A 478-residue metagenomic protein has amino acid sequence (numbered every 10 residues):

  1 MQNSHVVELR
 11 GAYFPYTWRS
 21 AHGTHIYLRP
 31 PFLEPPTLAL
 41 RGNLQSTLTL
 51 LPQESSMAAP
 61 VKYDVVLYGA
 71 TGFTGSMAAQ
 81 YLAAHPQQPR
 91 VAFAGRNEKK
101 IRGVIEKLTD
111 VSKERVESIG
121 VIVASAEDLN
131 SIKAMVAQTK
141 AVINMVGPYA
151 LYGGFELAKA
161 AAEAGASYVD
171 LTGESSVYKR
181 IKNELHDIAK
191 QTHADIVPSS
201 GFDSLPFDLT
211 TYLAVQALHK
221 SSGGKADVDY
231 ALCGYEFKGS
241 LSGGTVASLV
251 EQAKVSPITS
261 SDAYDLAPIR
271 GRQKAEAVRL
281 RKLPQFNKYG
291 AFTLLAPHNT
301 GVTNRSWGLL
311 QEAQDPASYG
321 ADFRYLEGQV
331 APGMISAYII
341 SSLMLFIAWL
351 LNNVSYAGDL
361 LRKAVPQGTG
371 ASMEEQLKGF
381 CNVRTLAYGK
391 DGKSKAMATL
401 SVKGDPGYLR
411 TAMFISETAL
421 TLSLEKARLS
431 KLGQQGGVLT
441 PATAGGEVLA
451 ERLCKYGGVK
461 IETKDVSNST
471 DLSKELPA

Functional and structural regions predicted by a protein language model:
H25-S56: Short, Lys/Arg-enriched N-terminal segments with co-localized hydrophobic residues within the first ~10-30 amino acids
V65-Y81: N-terminal Rossmann NAD(P)H-binding glycine-rich loop of SDR-like oxidoreductase domains
Y81-Q88: A short, Lys/Arg-enriched amphipathic alpha-helix followed by its capping loop at the start of a domain
P89-K100: Conserved glycine-rich Rossmann-like NAD(P)H-binding loop of the short-chain dehydrogenase/reductase
K100-R180: NAD(P)H-binding glycine-rich loop region in Rossmannoid oxidoreductase-like domains and their noncatalytic homologs
P148-D265: Glycine-/Pro-rich loop/turn segments that contact NAD(P) or position catalytic residues in Rossmann-like domains
H193, Q216-A478: C-terminal catalytic/substrate-binding lobe primarily of soluble NAD(P)-dependent oxidoreductases
